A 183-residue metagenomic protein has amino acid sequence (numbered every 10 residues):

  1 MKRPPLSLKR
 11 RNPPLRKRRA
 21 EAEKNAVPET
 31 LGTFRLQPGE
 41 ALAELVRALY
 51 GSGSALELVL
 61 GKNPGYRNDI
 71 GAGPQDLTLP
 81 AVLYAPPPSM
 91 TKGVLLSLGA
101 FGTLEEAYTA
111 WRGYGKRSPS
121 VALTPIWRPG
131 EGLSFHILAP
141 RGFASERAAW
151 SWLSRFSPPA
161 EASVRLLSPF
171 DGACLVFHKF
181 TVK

Functional and structural regions predicted by a protein language model:
M1-R35, D69, L79, A85-M90 (+1 more regions): Compositionally biased, proline/threonine/alanine/serine-rich low-complexity intrinsically disordered stretches
E21-Y50, M90-S97, F101, P125-L133: Primarily a LysM-type cell-wall glycan-binding module
P28, S52-S89, T124-H136, S163-F180: Extracellular LysM carbohydrate-binding repeats and other cell-envelope/extracellular binding modules
Q37, L60, G99, P140 (+1 more regions): Residue-level detector of conserved, well-ordered beta-strand and adjacent loop positions that form binding/recognition
Q37-A72, T109-A122, R128-G130, A144-E161: LysM (lysin motif) carbohydrate-binding repeats in extracellular/periplasmic proteins that recognize
A81-L83, A100-T103, A144, S168: Non-catalytic surface loops within mature trypsin-like serine protease
F135-A144: Short, well-ordered beta-strand segments in beta-rich or mixed alpha/beta enzyme and ligand-binding folds
